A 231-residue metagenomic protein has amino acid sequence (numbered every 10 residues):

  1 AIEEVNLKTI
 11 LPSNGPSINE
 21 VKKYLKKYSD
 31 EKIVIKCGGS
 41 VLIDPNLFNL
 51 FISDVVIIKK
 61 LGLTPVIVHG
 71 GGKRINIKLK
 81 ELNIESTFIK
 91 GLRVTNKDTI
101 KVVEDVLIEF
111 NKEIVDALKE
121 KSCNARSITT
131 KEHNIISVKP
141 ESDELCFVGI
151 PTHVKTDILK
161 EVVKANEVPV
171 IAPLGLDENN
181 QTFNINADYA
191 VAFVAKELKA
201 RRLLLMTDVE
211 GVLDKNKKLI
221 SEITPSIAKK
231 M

Functional and structural regions predicted by a protein language model:
A1-M231: Nucleotide/pyrophosphate-binding catalytic subdomain
